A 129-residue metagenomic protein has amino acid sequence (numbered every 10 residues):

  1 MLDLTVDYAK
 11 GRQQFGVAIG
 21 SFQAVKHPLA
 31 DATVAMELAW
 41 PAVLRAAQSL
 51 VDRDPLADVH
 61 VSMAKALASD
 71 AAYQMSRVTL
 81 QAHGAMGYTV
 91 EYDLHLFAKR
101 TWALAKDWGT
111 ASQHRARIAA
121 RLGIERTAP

Functional and structural regions predicted by a protein language model:
M1-P129: Alpha-helical interface subdomain recognition
